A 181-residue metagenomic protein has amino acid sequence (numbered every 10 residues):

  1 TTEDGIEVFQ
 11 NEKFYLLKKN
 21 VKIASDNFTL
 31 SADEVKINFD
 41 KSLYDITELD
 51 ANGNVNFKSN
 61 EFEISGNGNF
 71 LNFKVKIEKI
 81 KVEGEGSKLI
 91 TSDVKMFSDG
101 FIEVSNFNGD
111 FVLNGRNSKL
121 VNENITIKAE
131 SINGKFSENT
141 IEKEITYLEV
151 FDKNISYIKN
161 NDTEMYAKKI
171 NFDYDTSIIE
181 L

Functional and structural regions predicted by a protein language model:
T1-L181: N-terminal amphipathic/hydrophobic interface segments
